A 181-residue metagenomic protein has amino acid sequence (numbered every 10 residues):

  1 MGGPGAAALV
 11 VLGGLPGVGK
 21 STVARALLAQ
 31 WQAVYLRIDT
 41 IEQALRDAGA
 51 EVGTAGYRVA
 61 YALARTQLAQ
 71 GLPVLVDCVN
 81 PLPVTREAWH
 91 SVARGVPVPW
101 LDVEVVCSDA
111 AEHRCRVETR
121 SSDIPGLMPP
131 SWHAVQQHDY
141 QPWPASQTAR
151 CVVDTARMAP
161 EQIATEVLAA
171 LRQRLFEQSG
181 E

Functional and structural regions predicted by a protein language model:
G5-L9, G71-L72: Pre-Walker A (Motif I) flank of P-loop NTPase domains
L12: Hydrophobic anchor at the beta1->P-loop junction of P-loop NTPases
L15: P-loop (Walker A) phosphate-binding loop of NTP-binding proteins
V18, T22-L72: Conserved substrate/cofactor phosphate-moiety recognition/catalytic segment in nucleotide-dependent phosphotransferases
A55-W100: Glycine-rich phosphate-binding loop used to anchor ATP phosphates in small-molecule kinases, encompassing both
V96-V117, V153: Conserved phosphate-donor/acceptor-positioning beta-strand/loop module used by diverse small-molecule
R116-D123, A170: Conserved AAA+ ATPase "sensor/coupling" helix adjacent to the nucleotide-binding pocket
S122-E166, Q178-E181: Small-molecule kinase domains that catalyze NTP-dependent phosphoryl transfer to phosphate-bearing small molecules
